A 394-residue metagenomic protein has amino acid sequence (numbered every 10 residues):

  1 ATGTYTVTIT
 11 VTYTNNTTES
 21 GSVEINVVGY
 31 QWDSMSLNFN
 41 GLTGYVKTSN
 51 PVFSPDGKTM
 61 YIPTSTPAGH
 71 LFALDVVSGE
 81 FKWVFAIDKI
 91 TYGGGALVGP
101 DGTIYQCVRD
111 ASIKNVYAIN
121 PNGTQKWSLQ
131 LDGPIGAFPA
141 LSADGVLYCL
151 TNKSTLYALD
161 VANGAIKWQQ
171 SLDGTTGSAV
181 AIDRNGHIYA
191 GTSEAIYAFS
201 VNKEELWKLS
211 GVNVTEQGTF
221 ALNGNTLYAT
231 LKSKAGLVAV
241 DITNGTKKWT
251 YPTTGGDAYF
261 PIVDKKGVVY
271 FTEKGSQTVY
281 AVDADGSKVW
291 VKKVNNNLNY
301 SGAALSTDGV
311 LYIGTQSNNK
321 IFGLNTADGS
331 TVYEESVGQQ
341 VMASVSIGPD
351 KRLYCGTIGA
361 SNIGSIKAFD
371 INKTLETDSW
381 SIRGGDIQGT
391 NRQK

Functional and structural regions predicted by a protein language model:
A1-T2, T14: Surface-exposed coil/turn segments at beta-strand junctions on protein surfaces, enriched
G3-V7: Exposed beta-strand face motif in extracellular beta-rich ectodomains
T8-T12: Extracellular recognition modules
Y13-S20: Short, exposed coil/turn segments at beta-strand boundaries within extracellular/luminal domains
S20-V27: C-terminal edge beta-strand
V28-K394: Extracytoplasmic/lumenal domain signature
